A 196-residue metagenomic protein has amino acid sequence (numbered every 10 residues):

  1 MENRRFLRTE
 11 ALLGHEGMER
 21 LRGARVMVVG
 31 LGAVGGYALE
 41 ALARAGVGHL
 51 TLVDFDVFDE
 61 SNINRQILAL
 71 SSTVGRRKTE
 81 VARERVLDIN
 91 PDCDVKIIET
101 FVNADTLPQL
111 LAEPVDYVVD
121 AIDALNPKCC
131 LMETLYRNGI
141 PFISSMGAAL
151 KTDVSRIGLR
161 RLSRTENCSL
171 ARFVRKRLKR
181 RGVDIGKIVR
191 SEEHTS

Functional and structural regions predicted by a protein language model:
M1-M27: N-terminal charged helix/coil linker that caps or initiates catalytic domains
V28-G30, V53: Conserved N-terminal Rossmann-fold NAD(P)-binding element of oxidoreductases
V34-G35: Hydrophobic/small residue at the entry helix of a nucleotide-binding pocket
A43-H49, R137: Conserved S-adenosyl-L-methionine
V47, L52-N90: Glycine-rich phosphate-binding loop and adjoining beta1-alpha1-beta2 segment of Rossmann-like nucleotide-binding folds
G75-D116, I122-N126: A structured beta-alpha segment of the ubiquitous adenosine-cofactor-binding alpha/beta core
Y117-T165: ADP-ribose/adenylate-binding Rossmann-like module
E193-T195: Conserved small/polar residues in nucleotide/adenosyl-binding loops
